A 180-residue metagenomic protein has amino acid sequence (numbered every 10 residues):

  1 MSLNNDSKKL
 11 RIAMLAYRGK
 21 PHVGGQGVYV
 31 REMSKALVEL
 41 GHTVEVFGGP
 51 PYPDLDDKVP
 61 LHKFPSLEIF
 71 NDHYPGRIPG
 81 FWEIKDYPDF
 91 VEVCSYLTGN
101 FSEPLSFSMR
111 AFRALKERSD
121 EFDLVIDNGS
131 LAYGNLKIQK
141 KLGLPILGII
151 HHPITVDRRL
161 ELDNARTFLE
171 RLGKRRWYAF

Functional and structural regions predicted by a protein language model:
M1-E68, D120: N-terminal subdomain of nucleotide-sugar transferases
M1-L3, P51-Y52, L115-K116, G134-K137 (+1 more regions): Short, flexible, glycine/charge-rich loop motifs used to bind or transfer phosphoryl groups or to couple energy/partner
S2, S7-K9, F47-R110: A conserved catalytic-core segment of Leloir-type glycosyltransferases
H22-Q26, L97-P104, Y178: Aromatic-acidic/polar surface patches that form glycan- and anion
G24, L55-D57, N135-I138, R158-R159: Short glycine-/acidic-enriched loop or helix-start segments at secondary-structure transitions that form or flank
Y74-G99, K140-F180: Acceptor-binding helix/loop patch of EC 2.4 sugar-transfer enzymes, predominantly nucleotide-sugar-dependent
L97-E117, L124-L144, G148-D157: An aromatic- and histidine-rich active-site surface loop
